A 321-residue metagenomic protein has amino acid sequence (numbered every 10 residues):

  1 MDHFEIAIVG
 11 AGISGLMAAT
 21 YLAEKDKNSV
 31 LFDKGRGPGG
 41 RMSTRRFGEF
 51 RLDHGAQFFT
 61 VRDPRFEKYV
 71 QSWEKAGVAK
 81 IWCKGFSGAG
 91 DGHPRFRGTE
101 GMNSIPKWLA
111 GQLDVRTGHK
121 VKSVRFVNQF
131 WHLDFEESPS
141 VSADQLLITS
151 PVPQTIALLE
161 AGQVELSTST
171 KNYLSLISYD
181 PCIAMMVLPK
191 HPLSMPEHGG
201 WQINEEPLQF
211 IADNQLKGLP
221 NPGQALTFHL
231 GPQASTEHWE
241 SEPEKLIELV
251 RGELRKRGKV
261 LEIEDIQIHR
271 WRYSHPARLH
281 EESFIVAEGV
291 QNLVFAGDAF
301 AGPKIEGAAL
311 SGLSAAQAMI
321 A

Functional and structural regions predicted by a protein language model:
D2-F4, E136-Q145: Core beta-strand elements of the Rossmann-like FAD/NAD(P) dinucleotide-binding domain in flavoenzyme oxidoreductases
Y21-F47: Glycine-rich FAD pyrophosphate-binding loop
G39, A143-H198, L261: Central helical "cap/lid" subdomain
S43-C83: N-terminal FAD cofactor-binding segment of flavoenzymes
F58-P64, C83, S87-W108, E240-L246: Short beta-strand to alpha-helix junction loop
T117-W131: A conserved short coil-to-beta-strand element within the FAD-binding core of flavoproteins
M186-H238, K245, L249, E253-G258: Active-site substrate-recognition segment that forms the wall of the catalytic cavity or substrate channel
E248-L249, E253-Q291: Flavin (FAD/FMN) cofactor-binding core of flavoprotein oxidoreductases
